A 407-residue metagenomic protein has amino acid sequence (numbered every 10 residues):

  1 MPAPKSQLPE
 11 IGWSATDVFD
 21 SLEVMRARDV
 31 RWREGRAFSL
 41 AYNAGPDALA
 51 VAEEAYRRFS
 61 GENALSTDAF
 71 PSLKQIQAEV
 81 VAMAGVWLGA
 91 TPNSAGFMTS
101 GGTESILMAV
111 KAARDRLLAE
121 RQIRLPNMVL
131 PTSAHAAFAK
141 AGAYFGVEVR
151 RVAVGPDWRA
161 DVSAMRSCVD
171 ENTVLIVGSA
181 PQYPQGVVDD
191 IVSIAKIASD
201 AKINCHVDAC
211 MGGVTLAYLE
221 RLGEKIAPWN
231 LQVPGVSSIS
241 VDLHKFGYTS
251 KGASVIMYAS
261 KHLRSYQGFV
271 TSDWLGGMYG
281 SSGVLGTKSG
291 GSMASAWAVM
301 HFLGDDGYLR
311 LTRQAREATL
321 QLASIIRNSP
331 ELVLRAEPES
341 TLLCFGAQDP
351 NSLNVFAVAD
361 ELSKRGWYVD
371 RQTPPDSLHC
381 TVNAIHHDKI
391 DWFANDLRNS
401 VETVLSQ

Functional and structural regions predicted by a protein language model:
M1-N93: N-terminal entrance/gating region of PLP-dependent enzymes' catalytic architecture
E23, V270-G283, G307, I326-Q407: Conserved C-terminal alpha-helix-loop-beta "cap" of PLP-dependent enzymes that closes/shapes the active-site mouth
A69-L73, G96-T103, L130-T132, A336 (+1 more regions): Active-site nucleophile and cofactor-binding loops and adjacent substrate-binding regions of central metabolic enzymes
K74-A82, N93-R121, F138-A141: Conserved beta-loop-alpha segment that forms the PLP phosphate-binding cup at the N-terminus of a helix
L118-N172: PLP-dependent aminotransferase-like
A160-A209: Active-site phosphate-binding strand-loop segment of PLP-dependent enzymes
A201, M211, R221-T341, F345-P350: Active-site C-terminal subdomain of aminotransferase-like
